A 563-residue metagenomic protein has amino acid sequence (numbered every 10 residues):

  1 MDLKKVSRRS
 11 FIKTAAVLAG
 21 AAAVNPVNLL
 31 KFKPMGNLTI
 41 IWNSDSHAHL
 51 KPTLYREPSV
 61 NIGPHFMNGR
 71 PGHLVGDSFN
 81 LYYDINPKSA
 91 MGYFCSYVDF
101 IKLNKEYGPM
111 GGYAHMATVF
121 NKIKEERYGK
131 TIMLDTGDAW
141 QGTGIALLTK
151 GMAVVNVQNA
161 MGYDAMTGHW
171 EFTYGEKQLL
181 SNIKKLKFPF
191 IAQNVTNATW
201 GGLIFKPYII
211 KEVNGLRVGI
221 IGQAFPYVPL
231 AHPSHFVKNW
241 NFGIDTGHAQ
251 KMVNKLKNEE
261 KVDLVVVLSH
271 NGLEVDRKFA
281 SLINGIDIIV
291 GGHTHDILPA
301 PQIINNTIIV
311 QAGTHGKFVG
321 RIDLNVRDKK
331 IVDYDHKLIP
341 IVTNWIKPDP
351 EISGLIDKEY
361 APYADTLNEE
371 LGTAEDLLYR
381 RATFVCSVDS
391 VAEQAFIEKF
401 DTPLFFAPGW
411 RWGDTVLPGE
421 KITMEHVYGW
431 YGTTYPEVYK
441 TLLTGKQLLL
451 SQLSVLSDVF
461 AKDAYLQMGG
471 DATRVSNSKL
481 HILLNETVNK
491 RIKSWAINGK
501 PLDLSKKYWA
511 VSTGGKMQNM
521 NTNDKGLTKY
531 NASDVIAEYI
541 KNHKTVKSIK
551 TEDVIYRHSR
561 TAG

Functional and structural regions predicted by a protein language model:
D2-L3, S7-T343, E351, S387-A395 (+3 more regions): Acidic, metal/ion-coordinating pockets
G36-N43, H49-M67, K187-Q193, K206 (+1 more regions): Feature captures C-terminal
W42, S281, Q311, E359 (+5 more regions): Short, functionally important structural connectors and interaction interfaces within domains
G69-R70, V75-D99, V326-I422, W430-Y431 (+2 more regions): A short C-terminal boundary segment appended to hydrolase-like catalytic domains
L103-G111, I145, Y379-S387, P418 (+3 more regions): Generic amphipathic alpha-helical segments used as scaffolds and interaction surfaces in large, multi-domain proteins
M110, K177, N197, P233 (+5 more regions): Short, structured coil/loop segments at alpha-helix boundaries
